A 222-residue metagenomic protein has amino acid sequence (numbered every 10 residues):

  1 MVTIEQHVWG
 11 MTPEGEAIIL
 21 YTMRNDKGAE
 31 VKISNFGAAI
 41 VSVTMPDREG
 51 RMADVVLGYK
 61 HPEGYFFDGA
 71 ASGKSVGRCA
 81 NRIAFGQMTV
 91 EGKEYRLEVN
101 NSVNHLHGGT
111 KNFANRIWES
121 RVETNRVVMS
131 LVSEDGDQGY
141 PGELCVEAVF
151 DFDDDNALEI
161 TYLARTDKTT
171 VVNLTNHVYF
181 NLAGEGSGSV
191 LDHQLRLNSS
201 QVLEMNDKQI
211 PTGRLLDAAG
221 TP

Functional and structural regions predicted by a protein language model:
M1-P222: An exposed, glycine/acidic-rich loop-and-rim segment of catalytic or binding clefts
